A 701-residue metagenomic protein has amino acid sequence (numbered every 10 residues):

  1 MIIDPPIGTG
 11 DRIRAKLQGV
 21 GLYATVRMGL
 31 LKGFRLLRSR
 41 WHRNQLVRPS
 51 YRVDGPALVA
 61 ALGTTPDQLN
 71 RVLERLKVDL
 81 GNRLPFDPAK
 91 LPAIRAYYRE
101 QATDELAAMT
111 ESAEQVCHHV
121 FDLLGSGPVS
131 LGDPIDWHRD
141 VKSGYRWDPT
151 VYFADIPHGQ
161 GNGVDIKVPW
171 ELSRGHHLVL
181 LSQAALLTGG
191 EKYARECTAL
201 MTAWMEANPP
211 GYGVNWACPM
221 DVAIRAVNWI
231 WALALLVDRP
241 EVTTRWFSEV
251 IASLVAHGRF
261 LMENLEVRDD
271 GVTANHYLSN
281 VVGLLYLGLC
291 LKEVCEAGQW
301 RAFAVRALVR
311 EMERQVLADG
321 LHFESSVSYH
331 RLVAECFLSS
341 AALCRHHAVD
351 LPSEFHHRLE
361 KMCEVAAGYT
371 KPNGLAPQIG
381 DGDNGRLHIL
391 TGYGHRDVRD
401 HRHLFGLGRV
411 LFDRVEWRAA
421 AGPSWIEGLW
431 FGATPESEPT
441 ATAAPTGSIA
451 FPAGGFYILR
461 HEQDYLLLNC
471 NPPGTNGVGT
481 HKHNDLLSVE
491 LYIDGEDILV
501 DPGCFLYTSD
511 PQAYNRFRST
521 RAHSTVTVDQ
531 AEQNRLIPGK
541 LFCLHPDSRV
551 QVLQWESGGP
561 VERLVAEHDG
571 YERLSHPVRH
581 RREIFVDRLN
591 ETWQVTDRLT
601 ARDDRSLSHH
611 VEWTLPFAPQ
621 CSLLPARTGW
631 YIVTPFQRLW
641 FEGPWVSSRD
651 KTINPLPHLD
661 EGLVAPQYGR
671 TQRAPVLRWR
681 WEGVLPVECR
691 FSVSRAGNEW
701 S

Functional and structural regions predicted by a protein language model:
M1-G29: Boundary detector for helix-to-coil junctions that initiate low-complexity/charged tails
V20, M28, R40, P56 (+5 more regions): Beta-strand-rich N-terminal accessory domains
L31-Q160, K167-E171: Extended, charge-enriched "interface" segments that sit outside catalytic cores
R146-T150, D155-G159, D165-C363, L375 (+1 more regions): Aromatic-lined, polymer-binding surfaces characteristic of secreted/periplasmic polysaccharide-degrading enzymes
S173, N280, M362, A453-G455 (+4 more regions): Residues that flank catalytic or metal-binding motifs in active/ligand-binding sites
G175, I493, V595: C-terminal substrate/ligand-recognition segments
A223, G382-D383, I389-G394, F405 (+3 more regions): CBM-like, beta-strand-rich accessory domains located in the C-terminal region of large, secreted polysaccharide-active
L321-L499, C504, L553-S557: Carbohydrate-active enzyme catalytic cores, enriched for enzymes that act on polyanionic acidic polysaccharides
